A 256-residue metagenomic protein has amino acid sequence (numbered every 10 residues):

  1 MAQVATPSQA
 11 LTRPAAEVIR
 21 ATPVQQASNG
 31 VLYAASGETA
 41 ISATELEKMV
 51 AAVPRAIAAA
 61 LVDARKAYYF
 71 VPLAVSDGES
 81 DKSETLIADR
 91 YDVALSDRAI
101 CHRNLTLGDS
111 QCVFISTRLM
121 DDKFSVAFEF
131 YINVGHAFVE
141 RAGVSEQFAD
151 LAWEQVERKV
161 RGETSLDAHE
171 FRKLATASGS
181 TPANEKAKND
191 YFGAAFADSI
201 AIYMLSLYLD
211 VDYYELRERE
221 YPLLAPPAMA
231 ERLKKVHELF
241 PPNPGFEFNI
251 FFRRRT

Functional and structural regions predicted by a protein language model:
M1-K123, E238-T256: A metal-dependent hydrolase signature that marks the N-terminal structural subdomain at the beginning of catalytic folds
M1-P23, A183-T256: Pan-zinc metallopeptidase signature
V113-Y131, E185-K188: Short pre-active-site segment immediately N-terminal to the catalytic Zn-binding motif
F124-F128, V139-T176, Y213-Y221: Post-HEXXH active-site segment of zinc metalloproteases
I132-H136: Histidine-centered divalent metal-coordination motifs
A177-A183: Acidic/His metal-coordination segments adjacent to aromatic residues that form catalytic metal sites in metalloenzymes
